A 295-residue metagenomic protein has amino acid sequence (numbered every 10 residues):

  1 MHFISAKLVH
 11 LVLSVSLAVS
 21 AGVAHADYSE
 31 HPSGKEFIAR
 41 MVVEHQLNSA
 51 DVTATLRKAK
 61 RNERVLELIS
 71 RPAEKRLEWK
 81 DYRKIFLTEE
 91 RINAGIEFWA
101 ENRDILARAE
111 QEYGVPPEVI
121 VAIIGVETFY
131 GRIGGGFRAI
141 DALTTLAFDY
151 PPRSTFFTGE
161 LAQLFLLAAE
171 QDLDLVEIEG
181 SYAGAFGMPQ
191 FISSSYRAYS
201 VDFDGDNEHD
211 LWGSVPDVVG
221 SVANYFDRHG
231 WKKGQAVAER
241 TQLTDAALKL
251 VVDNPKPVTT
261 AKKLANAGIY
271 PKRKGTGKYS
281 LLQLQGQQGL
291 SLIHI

Functional and structural regions predicted by a protein language model:
M1-V12: Bacterial N-terminal signal peptides that target proteins for export
H10-S20: Bacterial N-terminal signal peptides
G22-A26: Sec/Tat signal peptide C-region and signal peptidase I cleavage site
D27-E110: An acidic, Gly/Ser/Thr/Pro-rich helix-cap/linker signature
V52-K75, I124-T128, R138-D141, R240-L248: Acidic helix-start/capping segments at beta-turn-to-alpha-helix junctions
K84-S221: Acidic/His-rich structured neighborhood in mature extracellular/periplasmic domains
L175, E179-L290: Flexible, glycine-rich surface segments
I293-I295: Conserved small/polar residues in nucleotide/adenosyl-binding loops
